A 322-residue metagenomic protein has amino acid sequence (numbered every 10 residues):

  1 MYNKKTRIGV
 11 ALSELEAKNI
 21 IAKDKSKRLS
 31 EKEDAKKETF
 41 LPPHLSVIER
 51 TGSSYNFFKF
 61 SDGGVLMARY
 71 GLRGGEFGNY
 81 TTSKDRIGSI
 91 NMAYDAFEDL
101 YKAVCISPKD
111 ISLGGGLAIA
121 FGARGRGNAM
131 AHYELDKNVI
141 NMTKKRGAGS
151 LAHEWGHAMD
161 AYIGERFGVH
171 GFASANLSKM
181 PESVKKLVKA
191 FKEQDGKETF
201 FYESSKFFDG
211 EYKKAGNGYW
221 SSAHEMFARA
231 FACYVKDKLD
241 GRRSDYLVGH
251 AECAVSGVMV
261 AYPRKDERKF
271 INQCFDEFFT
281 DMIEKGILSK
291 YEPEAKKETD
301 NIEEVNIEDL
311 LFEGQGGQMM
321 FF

Functional and structural regions predicted by a protein language model:
M1-T6: Short aromatic-glycine-(Arg/Gly/Cys) micro-motifs in beta-strand/loop hairpins
V10-L12: Conserved aromatic
A17: Short amphipathic alpha-helices within nucleic acid-binding modules
S26-S30: Short, mixed-charge low-complexity intrinsically disordered segments
D34, T39-N91, E98, K102-L311 (+1 more regions): Active-site-flanking segments in enzyme catalytic domains
